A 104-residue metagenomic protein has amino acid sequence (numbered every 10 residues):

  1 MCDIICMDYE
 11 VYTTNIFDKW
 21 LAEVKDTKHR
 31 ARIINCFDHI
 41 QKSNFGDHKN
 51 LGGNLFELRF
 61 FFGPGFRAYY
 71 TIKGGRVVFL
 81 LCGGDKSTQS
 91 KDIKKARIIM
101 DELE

Functional and structural regions predicted by a protein language model:
M1-E10, K19, R30, F45 (+2 more regions): Enriched for short, Lys/Arg-rich terminal
C6, Y12-H39: Short, solvent-exposed recognition patches
N35-F60: A short, surface-exposed loop/turn module that caps and links secondary-structure elements
